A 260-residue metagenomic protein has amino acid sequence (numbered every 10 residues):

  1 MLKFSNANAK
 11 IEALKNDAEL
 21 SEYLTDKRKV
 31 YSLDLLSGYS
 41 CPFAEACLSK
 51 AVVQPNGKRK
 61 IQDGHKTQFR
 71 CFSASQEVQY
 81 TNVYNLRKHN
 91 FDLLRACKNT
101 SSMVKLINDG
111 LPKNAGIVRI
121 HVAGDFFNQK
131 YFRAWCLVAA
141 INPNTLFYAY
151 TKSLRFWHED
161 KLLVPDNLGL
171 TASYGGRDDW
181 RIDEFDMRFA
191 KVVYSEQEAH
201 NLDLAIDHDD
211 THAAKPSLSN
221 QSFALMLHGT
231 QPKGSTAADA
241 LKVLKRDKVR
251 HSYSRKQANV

Functional and structural regions predicted by a protein language model:
M1-V260: Class I S-adenosyl-L-methionine
